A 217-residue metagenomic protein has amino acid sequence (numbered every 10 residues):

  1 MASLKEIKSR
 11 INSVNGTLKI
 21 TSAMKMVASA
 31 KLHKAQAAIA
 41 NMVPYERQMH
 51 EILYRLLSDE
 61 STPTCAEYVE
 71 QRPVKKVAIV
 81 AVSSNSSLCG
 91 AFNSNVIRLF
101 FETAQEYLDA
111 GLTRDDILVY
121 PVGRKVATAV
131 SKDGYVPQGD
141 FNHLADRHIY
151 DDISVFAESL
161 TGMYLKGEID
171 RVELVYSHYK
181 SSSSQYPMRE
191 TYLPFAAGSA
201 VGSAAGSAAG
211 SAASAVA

Functional and structural regions predicted by a protein language model:
M1-A217: C-terminal beta-strand-loop-alpha-helix "lid" module of Rossmann-like NAD(P)-dependent dehydrogenases
